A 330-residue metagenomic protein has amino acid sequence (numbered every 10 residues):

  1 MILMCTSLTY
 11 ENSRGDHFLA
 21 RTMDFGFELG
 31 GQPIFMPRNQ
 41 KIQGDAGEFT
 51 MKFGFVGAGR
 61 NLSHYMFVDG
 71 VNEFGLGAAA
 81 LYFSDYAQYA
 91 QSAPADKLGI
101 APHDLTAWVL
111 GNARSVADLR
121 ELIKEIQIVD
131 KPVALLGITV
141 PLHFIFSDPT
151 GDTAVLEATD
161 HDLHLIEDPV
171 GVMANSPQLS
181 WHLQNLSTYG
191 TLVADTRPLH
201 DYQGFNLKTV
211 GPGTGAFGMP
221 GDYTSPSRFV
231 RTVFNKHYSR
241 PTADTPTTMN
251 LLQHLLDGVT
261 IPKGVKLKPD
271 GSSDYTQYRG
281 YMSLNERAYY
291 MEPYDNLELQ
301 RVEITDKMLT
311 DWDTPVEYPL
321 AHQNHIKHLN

Functional and structural regions predicted by a protein language model:
I2-F18, K131-P132, T139-V140, P149-G151 (+1 more regions): C-terminus-biased signal that marks the final domain/tail of proteins
I2-K97, D130, P319, Q323 (+1 more regions): A contiguous strand-loop segment
A20, A80, L156-E157, Y290-E292: Beta-strand residues in well-ordered beta-sheet regions across diverse protein folds
M23, Y82, D148-T150, D160 (+1 more regions): Short, flexible loop/turn elements at secondary-structure junctions
F25-F27, S84-Y86, D160-L163, D295-L299: Short, surface-exposed beta-strand-loop junctions and turns on beta-sheet-rich folds
E28-G30, A87-Y89, A154-E157, H164-D168 (+2 more regions): Short helix/loop capping segments that flank catalytic or ligand/cofactor-binding pockets
A95-P132, T245, N250-L256: Proteins synthesized as precursors that undergo proteolytic processing into mature forms
V116, R120-L156: Aromatic- and glycine-enriched pocket-lining scaffold segments that form the walls of small-molecule binding clefts
